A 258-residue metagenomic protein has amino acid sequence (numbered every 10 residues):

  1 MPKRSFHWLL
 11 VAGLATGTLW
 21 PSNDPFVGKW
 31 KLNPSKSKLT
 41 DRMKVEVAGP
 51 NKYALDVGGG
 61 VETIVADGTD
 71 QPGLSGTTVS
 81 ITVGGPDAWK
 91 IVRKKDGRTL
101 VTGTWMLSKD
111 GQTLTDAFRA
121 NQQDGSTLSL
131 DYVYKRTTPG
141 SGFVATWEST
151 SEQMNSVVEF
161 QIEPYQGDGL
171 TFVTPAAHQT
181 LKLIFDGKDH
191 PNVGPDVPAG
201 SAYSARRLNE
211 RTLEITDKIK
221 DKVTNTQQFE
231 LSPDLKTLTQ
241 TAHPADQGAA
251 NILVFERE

Functional and structural regions predicted by a protein language model:
M1-L9: Bacterial N-terminal signal peptides that target proteins for export
S5, P21-S22: Intrinsically disordered, low-complexity peptide-like regions
W8-T18: Bacterial N-terminal signal peptides
S22-E258: Hydrophobic small-molecule pocket/channel-lining residues, especially in calycin-type beta-barrels
